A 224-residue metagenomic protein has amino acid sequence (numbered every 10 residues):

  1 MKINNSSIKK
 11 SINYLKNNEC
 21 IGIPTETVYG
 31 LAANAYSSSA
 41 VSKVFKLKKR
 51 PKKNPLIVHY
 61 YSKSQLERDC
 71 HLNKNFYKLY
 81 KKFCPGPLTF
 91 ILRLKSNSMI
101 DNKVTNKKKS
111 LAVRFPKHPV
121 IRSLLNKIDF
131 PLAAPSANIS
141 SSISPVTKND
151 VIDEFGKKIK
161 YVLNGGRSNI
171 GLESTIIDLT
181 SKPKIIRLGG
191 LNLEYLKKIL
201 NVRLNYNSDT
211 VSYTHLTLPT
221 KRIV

Functional and structural regions predicted by a protein language model:
M1-L216: Active-site-adjacent structural elements in enzyme catalytic cores
H215-V224: Single conserved hydrophobic/aromatic residue that forms the stacking wall/gate of nucleotide- or nucleobase-binding
